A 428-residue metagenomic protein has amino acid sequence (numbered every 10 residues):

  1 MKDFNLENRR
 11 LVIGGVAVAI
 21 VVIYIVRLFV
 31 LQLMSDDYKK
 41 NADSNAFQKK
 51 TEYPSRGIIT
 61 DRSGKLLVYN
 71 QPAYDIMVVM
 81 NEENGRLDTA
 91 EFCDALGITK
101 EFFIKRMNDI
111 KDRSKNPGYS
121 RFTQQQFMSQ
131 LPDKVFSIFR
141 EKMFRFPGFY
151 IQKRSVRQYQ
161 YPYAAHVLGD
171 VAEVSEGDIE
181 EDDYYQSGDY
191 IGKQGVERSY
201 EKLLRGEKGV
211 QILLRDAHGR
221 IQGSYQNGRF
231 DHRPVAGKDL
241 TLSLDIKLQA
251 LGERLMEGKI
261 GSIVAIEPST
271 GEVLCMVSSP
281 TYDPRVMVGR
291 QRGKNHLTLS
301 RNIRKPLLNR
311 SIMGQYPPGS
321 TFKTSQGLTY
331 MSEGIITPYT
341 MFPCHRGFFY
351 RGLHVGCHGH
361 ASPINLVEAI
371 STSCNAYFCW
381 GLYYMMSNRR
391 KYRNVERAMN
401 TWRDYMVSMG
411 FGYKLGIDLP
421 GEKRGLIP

Functional and structural regions predicted by a protein language model:
M1-Q291, Q315, A398-S408: Periplasmic/cell-envelope proteins involved in peptidoglycan metabolism and beta-lactam response
V68, D216-I221, Y225-R229, S269-T321 (+1 more regions): Beta-lactam-recognizing serine transpeptidase/beta-lactamase-like catalytic domain environment
